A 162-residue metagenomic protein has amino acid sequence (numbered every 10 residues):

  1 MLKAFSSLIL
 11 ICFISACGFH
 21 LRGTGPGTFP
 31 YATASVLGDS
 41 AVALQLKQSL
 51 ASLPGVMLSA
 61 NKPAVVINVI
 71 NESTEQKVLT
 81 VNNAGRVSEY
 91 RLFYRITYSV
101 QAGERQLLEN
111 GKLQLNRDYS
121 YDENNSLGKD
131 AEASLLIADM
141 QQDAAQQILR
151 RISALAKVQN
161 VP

Functional and structural regions predicted by a protein language model:
L2-L10: Sec-dependent signal peptide recognition, specifically the positively charged N-region followed immediately by
F13-A16: C-terminal motif of bacterial Sec signal peptides marking the signal peptidase cleavage site
G18-L21: Bacterial signal peptide processing site
P26-A34, N125-K129: Acidic/histidine-rich, surface-exposed loop or edge segments in extracytoplasmic proteins
F29-S73: N-terminal segment of the mature soluble domain
N68-K112, D118-S134, R150: Surface-exposed short loop/turn segments
L127-P162: C-terminal/domain-edge helix-coil "capping" segments
